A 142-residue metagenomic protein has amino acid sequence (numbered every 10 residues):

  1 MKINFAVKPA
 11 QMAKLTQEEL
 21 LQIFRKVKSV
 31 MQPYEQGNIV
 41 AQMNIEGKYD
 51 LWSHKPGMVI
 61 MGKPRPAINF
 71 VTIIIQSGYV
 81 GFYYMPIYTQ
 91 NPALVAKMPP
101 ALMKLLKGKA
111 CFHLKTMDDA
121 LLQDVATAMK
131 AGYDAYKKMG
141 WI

Functional and structural regions predicted by a protein language model:
M1-I142: Charge-dense, helix-prone N-terminal extensions
